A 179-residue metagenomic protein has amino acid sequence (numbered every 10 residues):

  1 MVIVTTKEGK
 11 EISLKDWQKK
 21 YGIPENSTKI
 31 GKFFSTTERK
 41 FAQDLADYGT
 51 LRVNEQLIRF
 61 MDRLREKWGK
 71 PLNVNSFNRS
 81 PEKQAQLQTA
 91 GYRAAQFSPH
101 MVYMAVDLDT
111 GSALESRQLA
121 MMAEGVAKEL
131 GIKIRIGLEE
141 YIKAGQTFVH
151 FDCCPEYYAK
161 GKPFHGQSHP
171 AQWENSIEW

Functional and structural regions predicted by a protein language model:
M1-R65, A127, A144, C154-W179: Extracytoplasmic cell-surface/polysaccharide-interacting catalytic and binding patches
L45-D47, F77-K83, A120-V126: N-terminal start-of-chain detector that recognizes signal peptides and the immediate post-cleavage beginning
G49-T50, K67-P71, T110-A113: Generic structural signal for short, solvent-exposed loop/turn connectors between secondary structure elements
R52-E55, K83-T89, A127-G131: A short linear-motif detector with a strong N-terminal bias
I58-G91: Extended, low-complexity, intrinsically disordered C-terminal regulatory tails of eukaryotic serine/threonine kinases
A94-W179: Catalytic cores and adjacent binding grooves of peptidoglycan-active enzymes
